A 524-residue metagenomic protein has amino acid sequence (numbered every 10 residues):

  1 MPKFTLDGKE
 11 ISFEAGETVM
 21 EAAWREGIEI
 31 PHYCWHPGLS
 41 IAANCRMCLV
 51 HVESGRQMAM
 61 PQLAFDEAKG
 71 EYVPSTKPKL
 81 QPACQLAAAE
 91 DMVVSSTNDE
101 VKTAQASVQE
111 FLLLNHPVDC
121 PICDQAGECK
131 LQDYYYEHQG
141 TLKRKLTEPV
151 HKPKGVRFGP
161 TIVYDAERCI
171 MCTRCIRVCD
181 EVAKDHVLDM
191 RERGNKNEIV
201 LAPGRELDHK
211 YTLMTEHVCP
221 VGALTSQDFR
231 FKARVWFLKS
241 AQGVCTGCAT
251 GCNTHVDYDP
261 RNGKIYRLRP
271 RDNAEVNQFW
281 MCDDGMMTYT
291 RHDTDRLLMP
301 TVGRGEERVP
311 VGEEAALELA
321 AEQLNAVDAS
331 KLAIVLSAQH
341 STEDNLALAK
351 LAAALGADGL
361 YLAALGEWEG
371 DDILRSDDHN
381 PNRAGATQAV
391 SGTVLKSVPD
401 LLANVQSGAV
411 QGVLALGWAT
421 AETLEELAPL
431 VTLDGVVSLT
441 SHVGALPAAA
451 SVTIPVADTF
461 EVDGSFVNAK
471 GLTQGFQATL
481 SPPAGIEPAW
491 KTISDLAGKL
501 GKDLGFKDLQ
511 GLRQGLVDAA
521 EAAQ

Functional and structural regions predicted by a protein language model:
K3-T5, E90-S96, I199-G204, S240 (+2 more regions): Short beta-alpha connecting loops at secondary-structure transitions that line or flank enzyme active sites
F4, T18-E21, S341, P488: Short, structural beta-strand-to-alpha-helix junction motif
E10, Y33-G38, D165-R168, V200-E206 (+3 more regions): Conserved short loop/turn motifs at secondary-structure junctions
V19-E53: A basic, amphipathic helix-loop patch mediating RNA/tRNA/ribosome contacts
R46-T246, T250-T254: Fe-S ferredoxin-like electron-transfer domains and their immediately adjacent linker/connector regions across
Q62-A64, A68, H209-P270, G417-T420 (+2 more regions): Phosphate/diphosphate-binding loops
L146, K154, D259-S330, L374-N380 (+2 more regions): Cofactor-/ligand-binding subdomain signature composed of acidic, glycine-rich, tryptophan-containing flexible loops
V327, D344-N345, L351, L355-A523: Non-catalytic alpha/beta scaffold blocks inside enzyme catalytic domains
